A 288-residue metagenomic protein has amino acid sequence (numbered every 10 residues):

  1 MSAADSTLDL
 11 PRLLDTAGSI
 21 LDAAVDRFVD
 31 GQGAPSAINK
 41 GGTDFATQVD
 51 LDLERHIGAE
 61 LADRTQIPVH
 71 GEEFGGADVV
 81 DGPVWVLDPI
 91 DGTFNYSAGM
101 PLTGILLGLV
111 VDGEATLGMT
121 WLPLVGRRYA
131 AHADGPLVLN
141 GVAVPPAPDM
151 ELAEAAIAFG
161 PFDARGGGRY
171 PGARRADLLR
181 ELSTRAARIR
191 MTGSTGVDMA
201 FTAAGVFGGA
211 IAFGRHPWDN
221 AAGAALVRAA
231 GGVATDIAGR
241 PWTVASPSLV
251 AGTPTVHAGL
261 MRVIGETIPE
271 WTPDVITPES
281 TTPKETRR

Functional and structural regions predicted by a protein language model:
M1-I90, W271, V275-R288: N-terminal subdomain of lithium-sensitive/metallo-dependent phosphomonoesterases centered on the IMPase/IPPase/PAP
A24, F28, D50, E60-L61 (+7 more regions): Residue-level signal for inorganic ion chemistry
L51, E73, P89-G92, P123 (+4 more regions): Generic detector of well-ordered alpha-helical packing
Q66, V84, T116, A155 (+1 more regions): Conserved acidic residues
V79-G135: DPxDG-like acidic metal-binding loop motif
A115, A143-P145, P241: Short, solvent-exposed loop/turn motifs
V138-N140: A structural micro-motif at secondary-structure boundaries
A147-R288: An extended, acidic
